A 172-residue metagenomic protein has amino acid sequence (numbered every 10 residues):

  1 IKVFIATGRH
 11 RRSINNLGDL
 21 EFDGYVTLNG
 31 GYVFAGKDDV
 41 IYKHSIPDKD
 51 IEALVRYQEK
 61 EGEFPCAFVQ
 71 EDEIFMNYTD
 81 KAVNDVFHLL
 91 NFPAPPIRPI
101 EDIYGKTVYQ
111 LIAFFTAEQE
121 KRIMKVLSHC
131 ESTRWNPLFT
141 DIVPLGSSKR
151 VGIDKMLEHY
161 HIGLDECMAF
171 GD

Functional and structural regions predicted by a protein language model:
I1-A82: Active-site phosphate-binding/coordination module
T7-G8, M168-D172: Glycine-rich beta-to-alpha transition loops that act as phosphate-gripper elements at the mouths of alpha/beta enzyme
Y57, E63-F170: Conserved acidic, metal-coordinating active-site core of Asp-based, Mg2+-dependent phosphoryl-transfer enzymes
